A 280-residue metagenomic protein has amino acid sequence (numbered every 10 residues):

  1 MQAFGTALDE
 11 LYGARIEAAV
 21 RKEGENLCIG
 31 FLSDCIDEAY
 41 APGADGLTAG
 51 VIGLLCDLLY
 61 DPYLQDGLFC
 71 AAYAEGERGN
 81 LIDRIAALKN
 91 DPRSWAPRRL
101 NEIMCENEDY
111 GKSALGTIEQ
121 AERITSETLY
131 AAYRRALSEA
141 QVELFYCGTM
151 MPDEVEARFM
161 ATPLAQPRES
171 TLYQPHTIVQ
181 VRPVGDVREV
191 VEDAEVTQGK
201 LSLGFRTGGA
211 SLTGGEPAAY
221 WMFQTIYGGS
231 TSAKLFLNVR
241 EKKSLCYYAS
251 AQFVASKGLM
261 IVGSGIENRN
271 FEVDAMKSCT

Functional and structural regions predicted by a protein language model:
M1, R134, Q141, M160 (+1 more regions): His/Glu-based metal-binding/catalytic segments typifying zinc-dependent metallopeptidases
A3-L172, E241-T280: Charge-rich, well-structured scaffold segments of protease-associated domains
D91, A233-K234: Secondary-structure junction/capping motif
L237: Active-site phosphate/pyrophosphate- and oxyanion-stabilizing loops and adjacent acidic/basic residues in soluble
